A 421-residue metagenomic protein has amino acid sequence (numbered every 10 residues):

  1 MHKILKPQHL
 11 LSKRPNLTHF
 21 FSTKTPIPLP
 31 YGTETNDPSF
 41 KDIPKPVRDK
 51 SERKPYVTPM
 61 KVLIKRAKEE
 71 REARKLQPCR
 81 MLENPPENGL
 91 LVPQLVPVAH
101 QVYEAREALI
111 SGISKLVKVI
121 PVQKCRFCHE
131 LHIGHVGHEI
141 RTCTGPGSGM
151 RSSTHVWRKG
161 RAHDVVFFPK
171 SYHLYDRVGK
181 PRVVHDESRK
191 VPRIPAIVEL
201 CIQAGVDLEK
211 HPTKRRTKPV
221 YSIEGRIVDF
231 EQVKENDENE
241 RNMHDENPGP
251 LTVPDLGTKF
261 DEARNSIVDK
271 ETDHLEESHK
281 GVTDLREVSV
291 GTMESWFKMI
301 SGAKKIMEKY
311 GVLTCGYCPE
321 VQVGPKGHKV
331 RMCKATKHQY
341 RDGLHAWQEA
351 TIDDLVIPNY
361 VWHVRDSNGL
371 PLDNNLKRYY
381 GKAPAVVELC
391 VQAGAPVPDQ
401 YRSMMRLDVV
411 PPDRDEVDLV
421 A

Functional and structural regions predicted by a protein language model:
H2-L5, H9-L11, P15-Y103, E107-K115 (+2 more regions): Cys/His-rich zinc-coordinating modules
V119, H129-G134, T154: N-terminal helical oligomerization/adaptor modules that nucleate signalosome assembly
I120-Q123, H135-H138, Y310-L313, P325-H328: Flanking scaffold residues of small Cys/His-coordinated metal-binding clusters
C128-L131, T144-P146, C318-V321, K334-T336: Structured beta-strand/turn binding interfaces of compact recognition modules in eukaryotic regulators
G137, G147-G149: Short Cys/His-based metal-binding microdomains
E139-I140, T144, R158: "Short basic amphipathic alpha-helical interaction patches in structured regions
